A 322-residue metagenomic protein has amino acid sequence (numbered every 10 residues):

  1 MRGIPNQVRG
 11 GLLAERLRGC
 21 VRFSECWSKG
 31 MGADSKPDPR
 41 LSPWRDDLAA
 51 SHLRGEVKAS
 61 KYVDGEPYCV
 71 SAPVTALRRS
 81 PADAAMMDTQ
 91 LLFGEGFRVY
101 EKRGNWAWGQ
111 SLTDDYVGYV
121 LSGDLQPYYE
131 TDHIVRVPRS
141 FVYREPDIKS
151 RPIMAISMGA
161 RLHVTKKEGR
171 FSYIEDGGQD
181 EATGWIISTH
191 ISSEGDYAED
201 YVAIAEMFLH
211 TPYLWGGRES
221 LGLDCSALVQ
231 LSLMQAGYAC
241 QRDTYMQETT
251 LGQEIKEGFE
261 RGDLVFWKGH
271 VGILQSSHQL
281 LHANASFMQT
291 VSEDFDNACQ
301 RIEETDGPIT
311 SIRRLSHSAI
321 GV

Functional and structural regions predicted by a protein language model:
R9, R18: Short Gly/Ser/Thr- and charged-rich N-terminal loops/segments that act as flexible capping/hinge elements
C26-D64, S111-F141, D147, E175-I204: Boundary regions of SH3-family modules and the immediately adjacent low-complexity/disordered segments in eukaryotic
S60, C69-F93, R136-V164: Beta-loop motif signature
V70, V99, V164, F266-W267: A generic structural signal for residues embedded in beta-strands
G94, A107-S111, G159, S172-D176 (+1 more regions): SH3/SH3-like beta-barrel fold
A205, G217-A236, C240-Q241: Active-site nucleophilic cysteine motif
Y238-D296: ...with weaker cross-activation on analogous glycine-rich loops/strands in unrelated enzymes
E303-V322: Low-complexity, Gly/Ser/Thr/Pro-rich intrinsically disordered linker/tail segments
